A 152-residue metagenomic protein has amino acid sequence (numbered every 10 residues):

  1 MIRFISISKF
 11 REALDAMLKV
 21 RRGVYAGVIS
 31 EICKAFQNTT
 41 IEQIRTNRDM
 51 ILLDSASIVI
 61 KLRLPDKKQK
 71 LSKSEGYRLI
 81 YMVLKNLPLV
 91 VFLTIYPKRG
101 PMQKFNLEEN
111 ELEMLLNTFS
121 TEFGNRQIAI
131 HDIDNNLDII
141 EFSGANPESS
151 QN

Functional and structural regions predicted by a protein language model:
M1-F36, L115-N152: Arg/Lys-rich, positively charged N-terminal/basic patches that mediate binding to nucleic acids
K19-V20, S74-Y77, F105-E108: Surface-exposed beta-strand edges and their flanking turn/coil or helix-capping segments
Y25, R48-L53, E108, L112 (+1 more regions): Generic structural signal for short, flexible, solvent-exposed coil/loop and linker residues
I32, F36, M50-D54, I58 (+3 more regions): Charge-rich, low-complexity amphipathic helices in intrinsically disordered tails/linkers adjacent to domains
A35-Q43: Amphipathic alpha-helical
R45-P101: Basic/aromatic recognition patch in beta-strand/loop cores that engages polyanionic ligands
N86-N125: A contiguous, mid-protein "functional segment" used to position or interact with cofactors/ions or partner subunits
